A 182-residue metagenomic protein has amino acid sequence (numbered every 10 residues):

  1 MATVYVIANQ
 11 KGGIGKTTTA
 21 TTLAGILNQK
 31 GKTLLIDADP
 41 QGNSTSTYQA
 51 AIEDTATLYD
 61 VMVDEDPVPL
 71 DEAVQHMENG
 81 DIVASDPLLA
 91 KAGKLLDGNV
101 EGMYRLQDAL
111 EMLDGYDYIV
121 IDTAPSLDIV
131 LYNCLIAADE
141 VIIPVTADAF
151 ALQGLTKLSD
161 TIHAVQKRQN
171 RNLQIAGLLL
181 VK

Functional and structural regions predicted by a protein language model:
M1-K182: P-loop NTP-binding core
